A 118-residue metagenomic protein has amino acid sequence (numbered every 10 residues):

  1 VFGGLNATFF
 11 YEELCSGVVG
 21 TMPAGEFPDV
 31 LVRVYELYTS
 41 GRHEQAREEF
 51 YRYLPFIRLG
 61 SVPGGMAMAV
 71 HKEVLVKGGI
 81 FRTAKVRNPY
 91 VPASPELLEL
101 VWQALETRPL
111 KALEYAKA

Functional and structural regions predicted by a protein language model:
V1-G60, G64: Catalytic alpha/beta core domains of metabolic enzymes, predominantly
L14, L54-N88: Conserved short secondary-structure transition element at the edge of the structured enzyme core that lines
S16, L37, V74-K77, A104: Alpha-helical structural signal in soluble globular domains
G20, P63-G65, L100-V101, K117-A118: Short, charged/polar low-complexity linear motifs in solvent-exposed/disordered segments
G41, M66, A93-E96: Short coil/turn linker and secondary-structure boundary residues
G79-A116: Flexible C-terminal active-site loop/helix
